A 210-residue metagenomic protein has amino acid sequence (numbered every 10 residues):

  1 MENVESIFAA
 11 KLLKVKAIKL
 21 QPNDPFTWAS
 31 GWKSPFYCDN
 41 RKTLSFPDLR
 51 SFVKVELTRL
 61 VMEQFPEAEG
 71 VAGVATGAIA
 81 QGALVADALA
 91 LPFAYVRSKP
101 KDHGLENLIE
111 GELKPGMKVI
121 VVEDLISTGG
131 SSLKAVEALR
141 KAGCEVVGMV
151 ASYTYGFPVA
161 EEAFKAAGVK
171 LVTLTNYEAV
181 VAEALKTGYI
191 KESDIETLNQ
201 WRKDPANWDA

Functional and structural regions predicted by a protein language model:
M1-Q64: Active-site-facing substrate-recognition patch
E2-K11, E137-A210: PRPP-dependent phosphoribosyltransferase catalytic core
L57-E69, L139-A142: Phosphate/pyrophosphate-binding loops at sites that engage ATP/ADP/AMP, CoA/4′-phosphopantetheine, polyphosphate
Q64, G111-P115, G143, A163: Solvent-exposed alpha-helices and their adjacent loops that cap or buttress functional pockets in soluble metabolic
P66-A75, V150: Short glycine-rich phosphate-binding loop at a beta-alpha junction
E69, M117, V147: Conserved acidic residues
T76, G82-I120, T128-L133: Short, glycine/charge-rich flexible loops or terminal/linker lids adjacent to PRPP-binding catalytic cores
